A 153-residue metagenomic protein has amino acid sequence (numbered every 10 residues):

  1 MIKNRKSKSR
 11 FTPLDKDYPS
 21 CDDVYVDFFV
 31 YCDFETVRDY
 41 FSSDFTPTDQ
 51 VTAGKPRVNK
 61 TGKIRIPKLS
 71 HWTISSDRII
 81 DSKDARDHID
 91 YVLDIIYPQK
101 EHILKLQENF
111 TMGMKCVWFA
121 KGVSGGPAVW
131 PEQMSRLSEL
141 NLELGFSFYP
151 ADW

Functional and structural regions predicted by a protein language model:
M1-W153: Acidic (Asp/Glu-rich) sequence patches and key acidic residues that form negatively charged surfaces used
